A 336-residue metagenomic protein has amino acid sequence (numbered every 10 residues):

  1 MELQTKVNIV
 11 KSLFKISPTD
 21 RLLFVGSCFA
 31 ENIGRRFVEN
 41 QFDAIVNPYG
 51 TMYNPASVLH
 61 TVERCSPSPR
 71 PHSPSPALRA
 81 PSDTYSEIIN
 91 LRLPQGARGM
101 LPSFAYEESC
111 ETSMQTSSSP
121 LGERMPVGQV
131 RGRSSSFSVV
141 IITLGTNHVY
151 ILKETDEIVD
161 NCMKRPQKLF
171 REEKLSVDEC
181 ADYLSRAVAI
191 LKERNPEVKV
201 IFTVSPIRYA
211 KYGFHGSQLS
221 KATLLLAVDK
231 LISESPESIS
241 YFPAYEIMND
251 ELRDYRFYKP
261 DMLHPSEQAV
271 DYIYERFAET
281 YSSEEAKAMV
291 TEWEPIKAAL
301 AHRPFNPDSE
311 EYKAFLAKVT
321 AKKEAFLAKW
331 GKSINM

Functional and structural regions predicted by a protein language model:
M1-P69, A227-K230: Serine-esterase "nucleophile elbow" of acetyl-processing enzymes
T5, A189-Q218, I247, W293-L300: Active-site segments of SGNH/GDSL-like serine hydrolases that catalyze O-acetyl group transfer/hydrolysis on lipids
P74, R79, D83, G128-R131: Short Gly/Ser/Thr- and charged-rich N-terminal loops/segments that act as flexible capping/hinge elements
A80, Q95-A97, G122-R124: Glycine-biased, low-complexity coil/linker segments
E154-V177: A solvent-exposed, charged loop/short amphipathic helix patch at secondary-structure junctions
A222-D254, R276, V290-E292: Extracellular serine-dependent O-acyl
R276-M336: Conserved catalytic region of serine esterases and O-acyltransferases that act on ester linkages in lipids
